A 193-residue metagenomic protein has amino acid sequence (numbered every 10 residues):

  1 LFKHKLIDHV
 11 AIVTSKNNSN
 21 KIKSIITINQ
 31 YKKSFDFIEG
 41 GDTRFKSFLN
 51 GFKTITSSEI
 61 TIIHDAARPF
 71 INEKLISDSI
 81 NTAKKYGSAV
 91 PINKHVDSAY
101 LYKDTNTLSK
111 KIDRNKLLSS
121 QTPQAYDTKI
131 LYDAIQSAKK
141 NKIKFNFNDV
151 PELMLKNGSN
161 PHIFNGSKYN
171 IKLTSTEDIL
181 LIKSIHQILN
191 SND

Functional and structural regions predicted by a protein language model:
L1-S57, K139-K142: Conserved N-terminal catalytic core of the sugar/cofactor nucleotidyltransferase
I22-K23, S79, I182: Hydrophobic packing residues within well-ordered alpha-helices of enzyme cores
F35-I38, L118, H162, I171-K172: Structural signal for short hydrophobic segments within the conserved structured cores of catalytic domains across
G51, H64-D65, K94, D127 (+1 more regions): Residue-level signal for inorganic ion chemistry
I60-I62: Short aromatic/hydrophobic "clamp" motif used to bind/position activated sugar donors
A66-F70: Acidic metal-phosphate-binding loop of nucleotide-sugar-dependent transferases
I71-F164: Conserved core of the sugar-phosphate nucleotidyltransferase
N170-D193: Hydrophobic helical membrane-anchoring modules
